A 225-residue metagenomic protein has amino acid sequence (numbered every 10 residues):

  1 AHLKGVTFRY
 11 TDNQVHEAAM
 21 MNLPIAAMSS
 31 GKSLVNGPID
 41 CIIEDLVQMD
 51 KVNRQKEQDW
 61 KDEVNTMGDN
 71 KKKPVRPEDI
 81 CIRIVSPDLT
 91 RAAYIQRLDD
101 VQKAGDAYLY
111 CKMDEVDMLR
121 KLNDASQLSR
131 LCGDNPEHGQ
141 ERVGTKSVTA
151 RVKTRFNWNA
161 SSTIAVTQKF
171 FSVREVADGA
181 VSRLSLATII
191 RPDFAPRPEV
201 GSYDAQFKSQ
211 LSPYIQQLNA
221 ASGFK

Functional and structural regions predicted by a protein language model:
A1-K225: Phosphate-handling catalytic cores of nucleic-acid transaction enzymes
